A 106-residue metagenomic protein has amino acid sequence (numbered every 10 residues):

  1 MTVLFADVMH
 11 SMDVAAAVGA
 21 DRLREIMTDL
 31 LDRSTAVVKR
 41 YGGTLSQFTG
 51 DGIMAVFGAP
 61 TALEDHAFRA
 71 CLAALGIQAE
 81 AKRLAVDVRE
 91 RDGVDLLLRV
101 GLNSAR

Functional and structural regions predicted by a protein language model:
M1-G76: Catalytic NTP-binding/metal-coordinating core of nucleotidyl cyclase/transferase enzymes
V3, I53, L98-S104: A structural signal for short, well-ordered beta-strand segments
M9, A105-R106: Alpha-helix/helix-capping structural signal
A16, D87-V88, R106: Cyclic-dinucleotide signaling modules
Y41-T49, E80-G101: Catalytic core regions of nucleotide second-messenger enzymes
